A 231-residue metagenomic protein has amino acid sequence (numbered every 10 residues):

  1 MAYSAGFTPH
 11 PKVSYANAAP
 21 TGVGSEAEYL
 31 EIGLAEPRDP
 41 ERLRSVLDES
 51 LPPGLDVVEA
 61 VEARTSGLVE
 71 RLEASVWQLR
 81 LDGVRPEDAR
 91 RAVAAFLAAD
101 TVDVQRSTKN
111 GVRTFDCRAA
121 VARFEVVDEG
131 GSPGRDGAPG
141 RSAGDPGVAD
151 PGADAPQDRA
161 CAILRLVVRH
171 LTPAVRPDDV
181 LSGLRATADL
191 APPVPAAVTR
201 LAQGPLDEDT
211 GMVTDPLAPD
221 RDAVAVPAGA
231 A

Functional and structural regions predicted by a protein language model:
Y3-A35, A63-R64: Short, charge-patterned binding micro-sites
A16-T21, T65-L68, A122-E125, D150-D154: Short beta-strand/turn micro-motifs at beta-sheet edges
G22-E26, E70-L72, P156-C161: Short, flexible turn/loop "capping" segments at secondary-structure junctions
E26-Q78: Ordered, amphipathic secondary-structure segments that act as subunit-interaction surfaces in large macromolecular
A35-P40, V84-P86, L171-P173: Helix N-cap motif at beta-to-alpha junctions
E41-L51, A89-A99, D179-S182: Short amphipathic alpha-helices in soluble, non-transmembrane regions that often serve as interface/regulatory elements
R64-T114: Extended, positively charged loop/linker patches that create polyanion-binding surfaces
T101-A231: Core RNA-modification/binding signature centered on pseudouridine synthases
